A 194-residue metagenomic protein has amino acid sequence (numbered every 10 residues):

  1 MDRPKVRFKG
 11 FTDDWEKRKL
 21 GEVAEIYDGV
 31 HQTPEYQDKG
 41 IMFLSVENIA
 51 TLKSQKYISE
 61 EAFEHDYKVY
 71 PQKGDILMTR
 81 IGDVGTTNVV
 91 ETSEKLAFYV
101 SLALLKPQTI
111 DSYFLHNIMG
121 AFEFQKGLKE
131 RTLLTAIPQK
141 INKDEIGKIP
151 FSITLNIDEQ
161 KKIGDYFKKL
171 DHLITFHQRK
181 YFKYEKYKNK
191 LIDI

Functional and structural regions predicted by a protein language model:
M1-D13, R179-I194: Short amphipathic coiled-coil heptad-repeat segments
P4, K161-L173, H177-Q178: Extracellular/lumenal glycan-associated surfaces
R7-V30: Non-catalytic DNA-recognition/assembly elements of restriction-modification systems
F8, W15-K17, I149-I153, F167-L173 (+1 more regions): Long, compositionally biased tandem-repeat segments
H31, K95-L102, L134-E159: A short glycine-rich beta-alpha junction/loop motif
Q32-A50: Short beta-strand/loop turn elements enriched in aromatics
S45-E47, K56, E61-Q125, I137: A short beta-sheet element
